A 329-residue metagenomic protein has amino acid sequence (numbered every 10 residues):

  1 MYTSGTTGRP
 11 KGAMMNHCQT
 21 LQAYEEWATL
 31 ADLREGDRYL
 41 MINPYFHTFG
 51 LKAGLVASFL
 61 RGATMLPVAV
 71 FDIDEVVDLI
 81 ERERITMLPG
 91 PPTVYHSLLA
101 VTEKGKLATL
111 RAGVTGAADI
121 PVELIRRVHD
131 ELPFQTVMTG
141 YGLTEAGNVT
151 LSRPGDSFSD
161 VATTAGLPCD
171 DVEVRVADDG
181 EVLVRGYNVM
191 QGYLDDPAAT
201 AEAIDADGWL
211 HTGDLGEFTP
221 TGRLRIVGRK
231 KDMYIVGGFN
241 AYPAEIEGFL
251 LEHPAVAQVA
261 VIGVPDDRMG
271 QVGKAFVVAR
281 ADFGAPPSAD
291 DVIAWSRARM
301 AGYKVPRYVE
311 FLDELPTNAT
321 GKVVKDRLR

Functional and structural regions predicted by a protein language model:
M1-Q22: Conserved AMP-binding A3 loop
T3-T6, Y39, Y45, I80 (+6 more regions): Conserved S/T- and glycine-rich ATP-binding loop of Class I adenylate-forming
L21-R38, F46-M87, V101: Conserved AMP-binding/adenylation subdomain of ANL enzymes
I80, L88, V176-G180, G186 (+4 more regions): AMP-binding/adenylate-forming catalytic core of the ANL superfamily
I85-G90, L99-D160, E173: Gly/Ser/Thr-rich phosphate-binding loop
A117, G142, G166, D214 (+1 more regions): Active-site glycine-centered loops adjacent to acidic/histidine catalytic or metal-binding residues that shape
D119, R153, S159-D195, A203: Adenylate-forming AMP-binding core of the ANL superfamily, especially NRPS adenylation
